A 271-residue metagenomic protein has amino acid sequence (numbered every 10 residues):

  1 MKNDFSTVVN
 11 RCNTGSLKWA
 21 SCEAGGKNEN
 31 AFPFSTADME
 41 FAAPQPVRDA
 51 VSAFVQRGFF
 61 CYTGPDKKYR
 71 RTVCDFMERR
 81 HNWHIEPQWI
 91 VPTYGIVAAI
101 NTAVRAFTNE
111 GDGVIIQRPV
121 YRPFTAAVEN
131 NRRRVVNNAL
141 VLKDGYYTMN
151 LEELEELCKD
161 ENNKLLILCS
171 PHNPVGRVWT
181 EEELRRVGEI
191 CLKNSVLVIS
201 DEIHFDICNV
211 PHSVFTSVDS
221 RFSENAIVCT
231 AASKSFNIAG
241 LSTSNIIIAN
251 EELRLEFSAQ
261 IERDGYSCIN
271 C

Functional and structural regions predicted by a protein language model:
K2-G95, T102: N-terminal small-domain helix-loop-helix segment of the aminotransferase-like
A37-M39, S170-N173, K234: Short glycine-rich anion-binding loops that position phosphate/pyrophosphate groups of nucleotides and phosphorylated
P44, R48, Y69-R70, L184 (+3 more regions): A general structural signal for well-ordered alpha-helical segments in protein cores
F60-E189, D206-I207, P211-R221, I227 (+1 more regions): Conserved core of the PLP fold type I
P65, N225-C271: PLP-dependent aminotransferase class I/II
S170, V198-I199: Residue-level marker for buried hydrophobic side chains located in beta-strands that build the well-ordered beta-sheet
E202: Walker B catalytic acidic pair
